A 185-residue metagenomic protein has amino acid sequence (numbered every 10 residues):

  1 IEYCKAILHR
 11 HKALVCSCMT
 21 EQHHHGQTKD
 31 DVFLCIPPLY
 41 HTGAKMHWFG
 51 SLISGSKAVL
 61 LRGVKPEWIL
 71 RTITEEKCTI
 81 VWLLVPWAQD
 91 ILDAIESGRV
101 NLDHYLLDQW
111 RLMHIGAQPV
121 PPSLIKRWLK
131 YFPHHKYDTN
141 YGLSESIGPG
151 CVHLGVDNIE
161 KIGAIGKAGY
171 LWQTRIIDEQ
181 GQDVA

Functional and structural regions predicted by a protein language model:
I1, F33, L39, I73 (+5 more regions): Conserved S/T- and glycine-rich ATP-binding loop of Class I adenylate-forming
I1-C16: Conserved AMP-binding A3 loop
A6-L8, C35, K57-G63, D138: Short beta-strand->loop structural element characteristic of the AMP-binding/adenylate-forming
L8-R10, G150-G155, I177-D178: Short beta-strand-to-turn element immediately C-terminal to the catalytic PLP-Schiff-base lysine in fold type I
V15-V32, Y40-I80, A94: Conserved AMP-binding/adenylation subdomain of ANL enzymes
I53, C78-L83, L92-E160, Y170-Q173: Gly/Ser/Thr-rich phosphate-binding loop
K65, P86-A88, V120: Alpha-helix capping/helix-boundary segments
R175-A185: Conserved beta-loop-beta connector loops within the AMP-binding
